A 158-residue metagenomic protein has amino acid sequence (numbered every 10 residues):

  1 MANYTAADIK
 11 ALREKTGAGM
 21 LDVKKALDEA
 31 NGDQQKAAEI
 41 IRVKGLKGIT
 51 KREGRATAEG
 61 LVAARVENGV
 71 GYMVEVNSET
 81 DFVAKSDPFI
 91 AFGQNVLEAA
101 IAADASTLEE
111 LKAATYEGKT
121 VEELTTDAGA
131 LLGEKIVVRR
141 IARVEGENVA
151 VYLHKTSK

Functional and structural regions predicted by a protein language model:
A2-K158: N-terminal assembly/interaction segments in proteins that build large macromolecular machines
